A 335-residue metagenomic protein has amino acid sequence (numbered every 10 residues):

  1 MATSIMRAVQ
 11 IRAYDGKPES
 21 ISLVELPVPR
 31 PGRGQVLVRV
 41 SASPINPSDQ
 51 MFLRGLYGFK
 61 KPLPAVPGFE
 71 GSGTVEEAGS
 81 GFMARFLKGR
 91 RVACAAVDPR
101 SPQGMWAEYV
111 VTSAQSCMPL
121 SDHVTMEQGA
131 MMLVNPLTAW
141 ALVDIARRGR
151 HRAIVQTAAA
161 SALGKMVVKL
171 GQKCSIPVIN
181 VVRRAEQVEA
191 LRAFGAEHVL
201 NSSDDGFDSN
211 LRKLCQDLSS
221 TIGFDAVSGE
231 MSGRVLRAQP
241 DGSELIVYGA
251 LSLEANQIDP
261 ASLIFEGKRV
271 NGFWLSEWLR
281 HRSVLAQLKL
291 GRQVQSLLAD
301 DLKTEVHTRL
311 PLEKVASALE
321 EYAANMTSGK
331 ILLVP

Functional and structural regions predicted by a protein language model:
A2-S4, H281-P335: C-terminal hydrophobic helical "lid"/dimerization subdomain of Rossmann-like NAD(P)H-dependent oxidoreductases
P27-P44, L56-S101, A226: Glycine-rich beta-strand-centered segment in the early N-terminal region that forms part of a ligand/cofactor-binding
R85-F86, R148, Q239: Short, well-ordered loop/turn sites that connect or cap secondary structure elements
C94-A158: NAD(P)H dinucleotide-binding glycine-rich loop of Rossmann-like/cofactor-binding domains, especially the beta1-alpha1
M105-W106, R183-A190, A255-P260: Short, glycine/polar-rich helix-capping loops at beta-to-alpha or helix-loop-helix junctions that flank or form
A130-D204: Mid-domain Rossmann-like dinucleotide-binding core that forms the NAD(H)/NADP(H) cofactor-binding site
G206-L218: Short amphipathic alpha-helix with an adjacent loop that forms part of the alpha/beta core around
E230-D301, V334-P335: Glycine-rich phosphate-binding loop and adjacent beta-alpha segment of Rossmann(oid) nucleotide-cofactor-binding
